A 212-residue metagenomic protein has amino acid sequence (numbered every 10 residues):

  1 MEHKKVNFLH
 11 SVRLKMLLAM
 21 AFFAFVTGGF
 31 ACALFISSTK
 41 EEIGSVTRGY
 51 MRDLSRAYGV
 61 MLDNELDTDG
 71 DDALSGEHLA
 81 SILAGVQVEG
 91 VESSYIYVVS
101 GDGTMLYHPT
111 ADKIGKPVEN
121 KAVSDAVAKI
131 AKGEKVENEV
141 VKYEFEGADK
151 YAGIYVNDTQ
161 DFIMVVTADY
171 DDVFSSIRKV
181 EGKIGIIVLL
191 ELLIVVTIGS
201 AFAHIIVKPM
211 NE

Functional and structural regions predicted by a protein language model:
M1-H3, N7, S93-A126: Extracellular/periplasmic ligand-sensing ectodomains of membrane signal-transduction proteins
H10-S37, G185, L189, L193: Extreme N-terminal signal-anchor transmembrane helix of membrane signaling/transducer proteins, especially in bacteria
F25, G29, D172-E212: Cytoplasm-proximal transmembrane signaling helix
I36-V60, A73: Juxtamembrane membrane-water interface segments immediately C-terminal to a transmembrane helix
G49, D53, A84-M105: Short N-terminal helix-loop-first-beta-strand/juxtamembrane motif that initiates sensory/input modules
L54, Y151-I177: Short, hydrophobic beta-strand elements of compact beta-sandwich sensory domains
L74-I82, T110-K142: Extracytoplasmic/periplasmic sensor domains and loops in membrane signaling proteins
Y143-K150: Per-ARNT-Sim (PAS) sensory domains and their PAS-associated C-terminal
